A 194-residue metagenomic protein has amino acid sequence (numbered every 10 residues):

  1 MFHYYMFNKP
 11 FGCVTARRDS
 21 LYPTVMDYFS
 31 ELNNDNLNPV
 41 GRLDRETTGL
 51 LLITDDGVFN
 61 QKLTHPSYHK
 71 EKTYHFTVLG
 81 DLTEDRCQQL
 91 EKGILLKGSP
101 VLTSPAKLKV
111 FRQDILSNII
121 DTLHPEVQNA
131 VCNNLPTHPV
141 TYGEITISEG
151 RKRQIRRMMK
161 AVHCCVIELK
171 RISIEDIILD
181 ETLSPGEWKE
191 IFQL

Functional and structural regions predicted by a protein language model:
M1-L194: RNA pseudouridine synthases
